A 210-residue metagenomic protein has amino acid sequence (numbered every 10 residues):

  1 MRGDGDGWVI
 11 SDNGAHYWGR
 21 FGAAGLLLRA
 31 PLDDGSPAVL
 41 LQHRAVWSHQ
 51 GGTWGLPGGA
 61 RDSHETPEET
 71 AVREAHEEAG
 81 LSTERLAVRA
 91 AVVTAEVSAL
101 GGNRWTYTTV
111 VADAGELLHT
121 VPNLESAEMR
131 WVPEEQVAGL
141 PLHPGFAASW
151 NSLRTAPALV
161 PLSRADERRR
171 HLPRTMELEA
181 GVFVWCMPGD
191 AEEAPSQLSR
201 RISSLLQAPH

Functional and structural regions predicted by a protein language model:
M1-T53, G59-L117, E135, R154-A156: N-terminal leader/linker segments that precede catalytic domains of diphosphate-processing enzymes
P31, R44-A45, A165, M187-G189: Histidine- and/or cysteine-centered catalytic micro-motif in compact active-site loops
H49-T53, N103, Y107-T109, A114-L178 (+1 more regions): Nudix hydrolase/Nudix homology domain
V72, H76, R170-P173, S199 (+1 more regions): Generic solvent-exposed, charged/amphipathic alpha-helical segments that serve as macromolecular interface scaffolds
E78-A79, L172-E177, L205-P209: Hydrophobic, Leu/Ile/Phe/Ala-enriched alpha-helical segments that form helix-helix packing faces
E96-G101, P141, E192-S196: Short, solvent-exposed polar/charged micro-motifs at secondary-structure junctions
A180-P209: A charged nuclease-like catalytic/ligand-binding cleft shared by nucleic-acid processing domains
